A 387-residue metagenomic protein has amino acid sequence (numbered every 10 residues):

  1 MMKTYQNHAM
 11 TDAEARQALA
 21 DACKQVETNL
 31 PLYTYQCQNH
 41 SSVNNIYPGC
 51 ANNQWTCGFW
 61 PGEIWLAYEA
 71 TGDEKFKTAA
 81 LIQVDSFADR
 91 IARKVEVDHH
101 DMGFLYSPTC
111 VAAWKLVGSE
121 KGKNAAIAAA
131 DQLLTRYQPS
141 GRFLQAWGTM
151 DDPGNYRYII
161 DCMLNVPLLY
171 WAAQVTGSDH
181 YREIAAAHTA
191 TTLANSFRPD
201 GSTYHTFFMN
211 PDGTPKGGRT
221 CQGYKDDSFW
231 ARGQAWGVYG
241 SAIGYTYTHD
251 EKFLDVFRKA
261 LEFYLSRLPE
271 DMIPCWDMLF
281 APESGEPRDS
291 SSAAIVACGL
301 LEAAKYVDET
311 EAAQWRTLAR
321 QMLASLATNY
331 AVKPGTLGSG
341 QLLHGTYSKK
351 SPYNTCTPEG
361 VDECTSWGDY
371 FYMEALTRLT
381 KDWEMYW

Functional and structural regions predicted by a protein language model:
M1-W387: Glycan-recognition and catalytic cores of secretory/periplasmic carbohydrate-active enzymes
